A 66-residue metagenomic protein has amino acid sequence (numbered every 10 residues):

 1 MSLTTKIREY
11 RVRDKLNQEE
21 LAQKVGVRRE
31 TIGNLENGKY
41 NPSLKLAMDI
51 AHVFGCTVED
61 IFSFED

Functional and structural regions predicted by a protein language model:
T5, R29, S43-A47: Short alpha-helical elements of helix-turn-helix
T5-K24: Short basic helix-loop element that most often maps to the first helix and adjoining turn of HTH DNA-binding modules
V12, Y40-N41: Short amphipathic helical patch at the helix-1/turn junction of helix-turn-helix
V27-Y40: Recognition helix of helix-turn-helix/homeodomain-like DNA-binding domains that insert into the DNA major groove
K45-D60: DNA major-groove recognition helix of helix-turn-helix/homeodomain DNA-binding modules
F62-D66: Short amphipathic recognition helices of helix-turn-helix/homeodomain-type DNA-binding modules
